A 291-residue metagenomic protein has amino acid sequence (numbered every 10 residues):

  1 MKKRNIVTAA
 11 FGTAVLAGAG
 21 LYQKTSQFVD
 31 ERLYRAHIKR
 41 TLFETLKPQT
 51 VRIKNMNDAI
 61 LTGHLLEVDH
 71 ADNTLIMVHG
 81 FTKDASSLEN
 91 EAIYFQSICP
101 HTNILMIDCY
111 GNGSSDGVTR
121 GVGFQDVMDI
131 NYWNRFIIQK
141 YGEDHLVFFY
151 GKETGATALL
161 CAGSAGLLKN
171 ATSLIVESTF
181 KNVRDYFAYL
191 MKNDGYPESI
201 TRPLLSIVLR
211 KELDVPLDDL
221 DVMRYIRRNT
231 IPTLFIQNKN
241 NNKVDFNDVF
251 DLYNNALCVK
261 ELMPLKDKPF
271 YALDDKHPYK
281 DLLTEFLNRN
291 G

Functional and structural regions predicted by a protein language model:
K3-K54: An N-terminal hydrophobic leader/cap segment in hydrolases
F81-F95: The serine-hydrolase catalytic nucleophile loop
A92-D116: Conserved alpha/beta-hydrolase
R120-Y141: Alpha/beta-hydrolase active-site loop
C161-V215, A272: Hydrolase active-site cap/lid region
R228-T230, F235-Q237: Short beta-strand/loop motif that positions the catalytic acidic residue of the alpha/beta-hydrolase fold
N242-D248: Conserved alpha/beta-hydrolase "acid-adjacent" motif
D267-K280: Catalytic histidine-centered segment of alpha/beta-hydrolase-like enzymes
